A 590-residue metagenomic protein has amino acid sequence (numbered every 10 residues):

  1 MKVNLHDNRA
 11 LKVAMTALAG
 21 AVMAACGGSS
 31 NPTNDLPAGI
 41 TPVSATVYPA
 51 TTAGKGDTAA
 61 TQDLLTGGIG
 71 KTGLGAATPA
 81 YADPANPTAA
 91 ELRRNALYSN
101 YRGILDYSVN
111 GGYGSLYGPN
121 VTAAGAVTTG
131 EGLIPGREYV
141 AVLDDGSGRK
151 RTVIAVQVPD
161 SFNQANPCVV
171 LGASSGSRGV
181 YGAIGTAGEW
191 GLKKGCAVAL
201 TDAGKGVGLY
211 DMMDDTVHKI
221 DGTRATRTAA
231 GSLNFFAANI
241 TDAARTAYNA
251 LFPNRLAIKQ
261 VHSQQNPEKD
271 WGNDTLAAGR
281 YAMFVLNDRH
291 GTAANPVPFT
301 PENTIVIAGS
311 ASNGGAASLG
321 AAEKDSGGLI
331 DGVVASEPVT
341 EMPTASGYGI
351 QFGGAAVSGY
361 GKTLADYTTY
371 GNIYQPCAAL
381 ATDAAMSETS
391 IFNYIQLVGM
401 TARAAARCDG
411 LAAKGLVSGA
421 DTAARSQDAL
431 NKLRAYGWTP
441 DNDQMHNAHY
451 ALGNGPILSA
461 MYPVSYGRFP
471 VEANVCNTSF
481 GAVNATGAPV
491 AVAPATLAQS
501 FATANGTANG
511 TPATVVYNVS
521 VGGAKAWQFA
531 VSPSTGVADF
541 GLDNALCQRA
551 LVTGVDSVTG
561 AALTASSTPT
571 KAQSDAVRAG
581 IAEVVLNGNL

Functional and structural regions predicted by a protein language model:
M1-R9: N-terminal secretory signal peptides that target proteins for export/translocation
R9-T16: Sec-dependent signal peptide recognition, specifically the positively charged N-region followed immediately by
T16, G20-I40: Bacterial Sec-dependent N-terminal signal peptides
P32-L590: C-terminal His-loop and adjacent cap/lid subdomain of alpha/beta-hydrolase
